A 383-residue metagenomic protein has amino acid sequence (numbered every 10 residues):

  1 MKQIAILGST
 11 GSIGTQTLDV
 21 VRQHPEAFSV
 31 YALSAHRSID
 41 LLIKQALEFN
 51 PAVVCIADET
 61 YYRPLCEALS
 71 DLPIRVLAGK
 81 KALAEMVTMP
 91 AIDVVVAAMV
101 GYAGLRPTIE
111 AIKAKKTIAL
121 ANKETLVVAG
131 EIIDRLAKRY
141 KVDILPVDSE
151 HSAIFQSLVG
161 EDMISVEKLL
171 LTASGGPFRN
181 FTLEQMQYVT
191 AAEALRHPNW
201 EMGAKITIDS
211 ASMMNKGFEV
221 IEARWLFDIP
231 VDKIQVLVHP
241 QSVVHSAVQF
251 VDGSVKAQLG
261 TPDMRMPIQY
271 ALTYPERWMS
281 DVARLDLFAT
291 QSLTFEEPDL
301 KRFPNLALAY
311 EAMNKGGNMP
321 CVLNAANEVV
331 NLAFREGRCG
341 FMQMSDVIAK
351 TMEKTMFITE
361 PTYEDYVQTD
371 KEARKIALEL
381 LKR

Functional and structural regions predicted by a protein language model:
M1-R383: Catalytic, metal-anchored helix/loop core of enzyme active sites in primary metabolism
